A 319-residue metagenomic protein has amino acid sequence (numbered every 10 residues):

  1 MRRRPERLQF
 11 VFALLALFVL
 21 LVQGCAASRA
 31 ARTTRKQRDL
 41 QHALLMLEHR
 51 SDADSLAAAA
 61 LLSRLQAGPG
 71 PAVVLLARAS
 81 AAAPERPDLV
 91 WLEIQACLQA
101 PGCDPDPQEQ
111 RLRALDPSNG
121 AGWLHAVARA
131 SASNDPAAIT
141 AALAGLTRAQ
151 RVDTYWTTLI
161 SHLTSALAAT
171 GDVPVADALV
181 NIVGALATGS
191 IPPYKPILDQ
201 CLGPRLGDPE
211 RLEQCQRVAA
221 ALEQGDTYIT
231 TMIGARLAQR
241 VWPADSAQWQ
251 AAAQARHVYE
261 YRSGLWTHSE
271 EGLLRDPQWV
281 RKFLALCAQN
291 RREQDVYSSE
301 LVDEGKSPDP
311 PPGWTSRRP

Functional and structural regions predicted by a protein language model:
M1-R7: N-terminal secretory signal peptides that target proteins for export/translocation
F12-V22: Bacterial N-terminal signal peptides
C25-V74: N-terminal leader/linker segments that initiate helical-solenoid repeat arrays
A26, L98, G102-D104, Q200-L202 (+2 more regions): Sequence contexts marking disulfide-bonded cysteines in secreted/extracellular proteins
D39-L44, G70-A81, G102-A114, P136-A149 (+3 more regions): Alpha-helical repeat scaffolds
L47-S51, A82-A83, L115, G189: Short coil/turn linker motifs that delimit alpha-helical repeat modules in TPR/alpha-solenoid proteins
R86-D199: Acidic/His-rich structured neighborhood in mature extracellular/periplasmic domains
P204-P319: A cross-kingdom marker for long, charged
